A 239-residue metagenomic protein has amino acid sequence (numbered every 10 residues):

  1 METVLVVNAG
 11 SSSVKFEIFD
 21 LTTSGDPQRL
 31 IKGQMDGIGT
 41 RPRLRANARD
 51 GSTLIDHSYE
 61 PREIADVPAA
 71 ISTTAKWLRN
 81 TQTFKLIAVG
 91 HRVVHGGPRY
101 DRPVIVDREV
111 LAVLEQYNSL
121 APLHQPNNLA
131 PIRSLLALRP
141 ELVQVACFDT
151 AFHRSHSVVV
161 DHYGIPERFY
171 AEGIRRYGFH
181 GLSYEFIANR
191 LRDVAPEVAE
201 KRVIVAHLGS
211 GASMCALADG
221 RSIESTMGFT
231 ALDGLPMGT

Functional and structural regions predicted by a protein language model:
V4, S13-R62, G228: Short glycine-rich, Thr/Ser-proximal phosphate-binding strand/loop in the N-terminal lobe of ATP-dependent enzymes
V4-V6, A88-G90, V145, V203-H207: Short glycine-aspartate micro-motif
L5, R79, P126, A130-P131 (+2 more regions): Non-transmembrane, aqueous-exposed alpha-helical and coiled segments at domain scale
P42-I87, P131: Conserved active-site "lid/cap" helical segment
A65-A69, I105, E109, P126-A130 (+4 more regions): Conserved active-site and cofactor/substrate-binding residues in soluble primary-metabolism enzymes
T74-H124, V143-V145, F152-H162: Short beta-strand-loop/turn "lid" adjacent to the catalytic site in phosphate-handling enzymes
V113-P131, L135, A171-I174, G181-E185: A gly/proline- and charged-residue-enriched helix-loop-helix capping module
F152-T239: Glycine-rich phosphate-binding loop of actin/hexokinase-like ATP-binding domains
